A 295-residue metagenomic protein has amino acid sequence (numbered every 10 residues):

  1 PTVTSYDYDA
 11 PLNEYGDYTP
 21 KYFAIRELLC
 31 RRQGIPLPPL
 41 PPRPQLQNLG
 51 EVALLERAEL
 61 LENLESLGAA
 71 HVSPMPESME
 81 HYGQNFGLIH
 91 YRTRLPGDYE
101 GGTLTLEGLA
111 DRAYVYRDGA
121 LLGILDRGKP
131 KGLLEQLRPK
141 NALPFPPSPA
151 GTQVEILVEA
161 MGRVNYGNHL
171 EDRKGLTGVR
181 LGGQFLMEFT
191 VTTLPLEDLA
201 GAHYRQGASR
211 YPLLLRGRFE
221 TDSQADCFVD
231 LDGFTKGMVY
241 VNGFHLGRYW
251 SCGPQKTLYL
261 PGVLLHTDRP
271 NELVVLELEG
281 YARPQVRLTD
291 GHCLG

Functional and structural regions predicted by a protein language model:
P1-L194, D198-Y204, L278-Y281, V286 (+1 more regions): Carbohydrate-binding surfaces of carbohydrate-active enzymes
T19-Y22, S209, H266: Electropositive phosphate-/nucleotide-binding environments in soluble metabolic enzymes
N85-P96, R210-D222, L258: Short beta-strands within extracellular/lumenal beta-sheet-rich domains
H90, L106, A110, L214 (+2 more regions): Short coil/loop residues immediately preceding or within conserved phosphate-binding loops of NTP-utilizing enzyme
G101-Y116, V154, F219-N242, Y249-W250 (+1 more regions): Aromatic-lined ligand-binding clefts that engage carbohydrates, nucleic acids, or primary amines
D126, W250-S251: Short clusters of small/polar residues that mark proteolytic maturation junctions
P139-Q153, L214-D222, T257-P270: Short, surface-exposed tryptophan/glycine-enriched loops that mediate extracellular molecular recognition
L258-G295: Terminal leader/tail segments of proteins
